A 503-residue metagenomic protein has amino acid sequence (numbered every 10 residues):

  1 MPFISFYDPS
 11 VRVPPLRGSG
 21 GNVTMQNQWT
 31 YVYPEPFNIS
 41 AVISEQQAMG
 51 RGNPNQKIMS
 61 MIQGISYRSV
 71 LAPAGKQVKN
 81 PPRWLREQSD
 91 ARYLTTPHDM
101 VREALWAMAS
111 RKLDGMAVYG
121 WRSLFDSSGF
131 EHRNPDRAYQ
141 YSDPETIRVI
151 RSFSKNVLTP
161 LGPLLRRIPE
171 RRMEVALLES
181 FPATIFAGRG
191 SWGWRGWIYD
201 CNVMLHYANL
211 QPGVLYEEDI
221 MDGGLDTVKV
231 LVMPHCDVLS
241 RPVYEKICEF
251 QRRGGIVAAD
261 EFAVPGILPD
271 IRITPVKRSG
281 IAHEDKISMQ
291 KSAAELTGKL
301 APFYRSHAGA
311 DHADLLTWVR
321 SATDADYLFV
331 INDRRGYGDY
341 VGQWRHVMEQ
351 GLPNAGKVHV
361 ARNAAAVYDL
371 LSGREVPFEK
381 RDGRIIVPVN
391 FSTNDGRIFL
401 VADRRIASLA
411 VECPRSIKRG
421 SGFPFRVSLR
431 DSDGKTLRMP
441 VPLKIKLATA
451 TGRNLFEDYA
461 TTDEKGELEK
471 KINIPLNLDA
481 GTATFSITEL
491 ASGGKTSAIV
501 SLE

Functional and structural regions predicted by a protein language model:
P9-I43, V230-H235: Aromatic- and acid-rich polysaccharide-binding/catalytic face of secreted or lumenal carbohydrate-active enzymes
P34-P424, S428-S432, L437-P442: Carbohydrate-binding surfaces of carbohydrate-active enzymes
G383, D463-I472: Aromatic sugar-binding surface patches on proteins that engage polysaccharides or sugar-phosphate polymers
G396-V401, D479-A491: Short, aromatic- and glycine-rich surface loops/edge beta-strands on solvent-exposed regions
L409-C413, D458, G494-E503: Edge beta-strands of extracellular beta-sandwich domains
R430, N473, T488-S492: Beta-strand-rich extracellular modules
N454-K465: Solvent-exposed serine/threonine-rich low-complexity stretches and specific carbohydrate-binding patches
N473-D479: Short, surface-exposed loop/turn segments at beta-strand-coil junctions that are enriched for proline with nearby
